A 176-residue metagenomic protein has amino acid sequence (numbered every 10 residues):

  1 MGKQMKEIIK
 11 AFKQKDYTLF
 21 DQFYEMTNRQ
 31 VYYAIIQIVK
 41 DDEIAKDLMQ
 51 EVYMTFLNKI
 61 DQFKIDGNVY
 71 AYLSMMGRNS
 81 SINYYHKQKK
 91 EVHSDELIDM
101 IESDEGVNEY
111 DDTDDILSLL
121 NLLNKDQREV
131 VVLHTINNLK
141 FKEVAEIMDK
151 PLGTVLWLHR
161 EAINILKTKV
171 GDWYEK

Functional and structural regions predicted by a protein language model:
M1-Q30, I147-M148, T168, D172-K176: N-terminal module of bacterial RNA polymerase sigma factors
G2, N83, K90-S118: Internal acidic/polar
K13-Q14, E51-N68, K87-K89: Sigma70-family region 2
Y24-D42, K59, L120, K169-D172: Amphipathic, Lys/Arg- and hydrophobic-enriched alpha-helical face
Y33, D47-M54, G67-N79, W157: Structural recognition of an alpha-helix C-terminal capping motif at a helix-to-coil junction
D61-I65, M75-D95: Arg/Lys-rich amphipathic alpha helix in sigma70-family domain 2
I82, E146-K176: DNA-recognition helix of helix-turn-helix
V130-H134: A short pre-motif secondary-structure segment
